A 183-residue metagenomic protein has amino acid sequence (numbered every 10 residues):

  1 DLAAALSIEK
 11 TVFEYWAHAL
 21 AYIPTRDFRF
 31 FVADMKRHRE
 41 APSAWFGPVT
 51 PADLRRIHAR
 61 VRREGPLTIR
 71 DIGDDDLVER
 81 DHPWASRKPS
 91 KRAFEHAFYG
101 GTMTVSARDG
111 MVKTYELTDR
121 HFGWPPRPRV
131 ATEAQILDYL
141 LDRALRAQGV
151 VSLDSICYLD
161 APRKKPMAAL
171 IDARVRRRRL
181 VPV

Functional and structural regions predicted by a protein language model:
D1-V183: Long, low-complexity intrinsically disordered regions
